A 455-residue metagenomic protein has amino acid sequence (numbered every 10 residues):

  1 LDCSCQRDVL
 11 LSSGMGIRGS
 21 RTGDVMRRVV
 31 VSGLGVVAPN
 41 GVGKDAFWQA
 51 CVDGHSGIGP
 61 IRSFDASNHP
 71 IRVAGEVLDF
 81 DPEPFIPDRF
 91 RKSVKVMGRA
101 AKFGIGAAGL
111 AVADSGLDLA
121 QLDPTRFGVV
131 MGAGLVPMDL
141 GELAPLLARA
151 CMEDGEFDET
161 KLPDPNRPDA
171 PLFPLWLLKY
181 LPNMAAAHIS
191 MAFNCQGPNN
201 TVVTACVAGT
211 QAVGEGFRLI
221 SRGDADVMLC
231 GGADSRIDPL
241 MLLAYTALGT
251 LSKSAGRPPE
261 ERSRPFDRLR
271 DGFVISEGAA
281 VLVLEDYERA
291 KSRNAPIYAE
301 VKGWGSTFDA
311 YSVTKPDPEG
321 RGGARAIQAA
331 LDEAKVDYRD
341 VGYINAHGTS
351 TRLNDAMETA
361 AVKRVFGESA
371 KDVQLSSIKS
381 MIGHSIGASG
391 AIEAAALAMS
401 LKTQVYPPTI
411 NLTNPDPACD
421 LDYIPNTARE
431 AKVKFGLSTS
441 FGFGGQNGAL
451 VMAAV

Functional and structural regions predicted by a protein language model:
C3-C5: Cysteine-centered motifs
G19, D24-V25, V31, A46 (+3 more regions): Conserved beta-ketoacyl condensing-enzyme motif
R28-S32, G59-P60, P259-A334, G342-Y343: Condensing-enzyme catalytic core mediating Claisen C-C bond formation in acyl metabolism
D45-A50, M138-E156, I220-R222, L242-R257 (+3 more regions): A glycine- and small-aliphatic-rich helix-loop capping segment at beta-alpha/alpha-beta transitions that lines
R62, D224-D271, W304-P318, A346-A356 (+1 more regions): Acyl-CoA/ACP chain-elongation machinery
G104-L117, P182-F193, N199-D234, V274-A295 (+2 more regions): Active-site-proximal alpha-helical scaffold in enzymes
G104-S115, A185, E285-D286, E319-K335 (+4 more regions): Short, well-ordered amphipathic alpha-helical segments that serve as non-catalytic structural scaffolds within diverse
C151-L172, G214, R218, R222 (+2 more regions): Glycine-/small-residue-rich "gating" segment that lines the acyl/pantetheine channel and substrate pocket
